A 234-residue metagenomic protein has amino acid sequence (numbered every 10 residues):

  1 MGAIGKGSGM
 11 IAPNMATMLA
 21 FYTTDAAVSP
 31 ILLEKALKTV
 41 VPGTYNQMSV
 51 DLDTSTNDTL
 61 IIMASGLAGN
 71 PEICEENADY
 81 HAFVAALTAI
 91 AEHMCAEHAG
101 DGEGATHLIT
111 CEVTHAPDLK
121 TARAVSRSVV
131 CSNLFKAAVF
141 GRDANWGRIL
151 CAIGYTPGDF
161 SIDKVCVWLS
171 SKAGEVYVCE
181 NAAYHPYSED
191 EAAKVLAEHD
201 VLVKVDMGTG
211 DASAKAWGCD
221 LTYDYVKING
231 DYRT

Functional and structural regions predicted by a protein language model:
M1-T234: A structural signal for small-residue-enriched, beta-sheet-centric alpha/beta enzyme cores and oligomeric scaffold folds
